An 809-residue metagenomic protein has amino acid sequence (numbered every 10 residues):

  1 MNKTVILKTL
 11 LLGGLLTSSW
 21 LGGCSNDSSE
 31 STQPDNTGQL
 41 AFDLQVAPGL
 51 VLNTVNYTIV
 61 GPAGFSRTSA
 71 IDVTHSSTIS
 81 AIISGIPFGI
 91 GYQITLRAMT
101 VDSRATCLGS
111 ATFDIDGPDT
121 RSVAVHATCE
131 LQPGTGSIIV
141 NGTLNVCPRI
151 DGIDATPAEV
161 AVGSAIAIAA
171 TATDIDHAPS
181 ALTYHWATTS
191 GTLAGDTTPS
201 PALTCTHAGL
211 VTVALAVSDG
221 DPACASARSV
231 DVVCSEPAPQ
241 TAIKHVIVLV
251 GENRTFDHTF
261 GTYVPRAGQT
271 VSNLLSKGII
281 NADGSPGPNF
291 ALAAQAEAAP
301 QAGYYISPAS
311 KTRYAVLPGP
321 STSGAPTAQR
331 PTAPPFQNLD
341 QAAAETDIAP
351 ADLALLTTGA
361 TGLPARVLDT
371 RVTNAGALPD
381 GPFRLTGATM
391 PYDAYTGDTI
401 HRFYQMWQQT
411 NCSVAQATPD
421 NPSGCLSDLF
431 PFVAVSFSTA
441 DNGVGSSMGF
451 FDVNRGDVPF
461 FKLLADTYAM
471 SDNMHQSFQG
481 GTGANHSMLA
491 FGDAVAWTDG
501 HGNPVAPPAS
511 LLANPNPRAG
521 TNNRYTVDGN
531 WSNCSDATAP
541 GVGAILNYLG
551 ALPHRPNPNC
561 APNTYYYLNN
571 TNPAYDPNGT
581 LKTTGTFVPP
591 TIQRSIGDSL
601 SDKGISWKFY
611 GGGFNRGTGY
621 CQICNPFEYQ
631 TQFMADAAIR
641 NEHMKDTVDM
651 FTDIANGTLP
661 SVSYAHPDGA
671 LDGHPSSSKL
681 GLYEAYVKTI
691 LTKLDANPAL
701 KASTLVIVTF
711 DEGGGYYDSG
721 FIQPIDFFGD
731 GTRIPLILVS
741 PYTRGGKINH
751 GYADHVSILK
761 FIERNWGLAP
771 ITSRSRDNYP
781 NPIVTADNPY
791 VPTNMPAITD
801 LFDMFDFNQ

Functional and structural regions predicted by a protein language model:
T17-L50, L96, G117-C147, C224 (+1 more regions): Bacterial Sec-dependent N-terminal signal peptides
V46-P48, A172-H177, D219: Extracellular acidic, Ser/Thr/Pro-rich low-complexity tracts
A70-T74, M99-P133: Structured interaction patches on ligand/partner-binding surfaces of diverse proteins
S77-Q93: Short Pro-Gly-centered beta-turn/loop motif in secreted/extracellular proteins
P148-I150, P201: Proline-centered linker/hinge motifs at extracellular inter-domain junctions
A178-H185: Solvent-exposed loop segments of extracellular immunoglobulin-like
H185-L203: Surface-exposed, flexible coil segments in extracellular/virion-facing regions
S235-Q809: N-terminal pro-sequences and low-complexity stem/linker regions of secreted or lumenal proteins
